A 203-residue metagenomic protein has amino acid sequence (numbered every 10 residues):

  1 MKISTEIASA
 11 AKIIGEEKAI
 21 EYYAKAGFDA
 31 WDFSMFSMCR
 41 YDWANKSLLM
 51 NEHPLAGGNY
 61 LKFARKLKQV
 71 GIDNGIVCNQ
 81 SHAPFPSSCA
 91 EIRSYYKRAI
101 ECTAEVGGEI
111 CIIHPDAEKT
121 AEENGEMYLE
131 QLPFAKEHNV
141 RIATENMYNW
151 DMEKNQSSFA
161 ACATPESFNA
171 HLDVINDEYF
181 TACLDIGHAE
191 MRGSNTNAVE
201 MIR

Functional and structural regions predicted by a protein language model:
M1-E109, K136, D173, D177-T181: N-terminal pre-domain/capping segments
T5-F28, E118-L132, R192, A198 (+1 more regions): Generic detector of contiguous secondary-structure segments
E6-A10, S34-M38, A83-P86, P115-E118 (+2 more regions): Active-site beta-loop-alpha junctions enriched in small/polar residues
A24, W31, E130-R203: Acidic/histidine-rich catalytic cores of soluble enzymes
W43-N51, N79-Q80, F85, K119-G125 (+2 more regions): Noncatalytic linker/hinge segments flanking ATPase motor cores
S47-K62, S88-R98, K119-E130, Q156-S167 (+1 more regions): Alpha-helix N-cap and loop-to-helix initiation/capping positions
T103-E122, H138, A143-K154: Active-site groove signature of glycoside hydrolases
